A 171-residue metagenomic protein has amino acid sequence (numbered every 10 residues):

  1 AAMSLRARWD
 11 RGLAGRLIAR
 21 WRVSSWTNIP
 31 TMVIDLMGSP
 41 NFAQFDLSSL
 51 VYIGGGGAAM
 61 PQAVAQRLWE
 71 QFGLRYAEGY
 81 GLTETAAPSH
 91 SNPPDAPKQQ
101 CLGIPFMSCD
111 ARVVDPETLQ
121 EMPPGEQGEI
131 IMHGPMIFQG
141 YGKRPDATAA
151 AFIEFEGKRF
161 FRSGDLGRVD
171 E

Functional and structural regions predicted by a protein language model:
A1-M3, R20-N28, M37-K98, D110: Gly/Ser/Thr-rich phosphate-binding loop
M3-W21, T31-M32: ATP-dependent adenylate-forming carboxylate-activation enzymes
L5-R6, G54-G56, E78, C101-L102 (+4 more regions): Thr-Gly-centered strand-to-loop micro-motif
M32-V33, M60, I137: Alpha-helix capping/helix-boundary segments
D95-C101, A151-I153: Short, P/G- and charge-enriched loop/turn segments at secondary-structure junctions
P123-G125, I131-E171: Conserved ATP-binding/catalytic segment of the ANL
